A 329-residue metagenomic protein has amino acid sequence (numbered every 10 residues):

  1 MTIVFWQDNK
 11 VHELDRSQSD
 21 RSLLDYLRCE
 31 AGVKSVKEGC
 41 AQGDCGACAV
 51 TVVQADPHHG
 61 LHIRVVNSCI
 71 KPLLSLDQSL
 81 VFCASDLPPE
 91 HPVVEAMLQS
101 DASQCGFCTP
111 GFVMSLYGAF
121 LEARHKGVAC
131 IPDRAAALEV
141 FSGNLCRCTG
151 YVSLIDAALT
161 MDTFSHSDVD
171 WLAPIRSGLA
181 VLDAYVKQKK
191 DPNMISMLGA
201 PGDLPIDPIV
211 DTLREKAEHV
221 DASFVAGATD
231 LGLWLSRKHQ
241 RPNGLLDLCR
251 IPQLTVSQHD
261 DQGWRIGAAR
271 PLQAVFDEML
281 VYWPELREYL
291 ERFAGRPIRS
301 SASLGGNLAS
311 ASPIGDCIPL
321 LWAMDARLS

Functional and structural regions predicted by a protein language model:
M1-V210, R250-L254, Q258-R265, R270-P271 (+1 more regions): Signature of N-terminal electron-transfer/Fe-S-associated modules in redox systems
T51, L231-G232, Y289-D325: A gly/ser-rich beta-alpha-beta helix-loop segment of oxidoreductase catalytic cores
V66-I70, A226, L233-Q258, G267 (+1 more regions): Structural signature of FAD isoalloxazine-binding scaffolds in flavoprotein oxidoreductases
S79-L80, Q104-G106, D221-S223, N243-L246 (+4 more regions): Structural motif
R147, F224-V225: Conserved SAM-binding loop
L154, D230-L231: Alpha-helix capping/helix-boundary segments
I209-H219: A short acidic-Thr-Gly-centered motif at the start of a beta-strand
R270-S300: Ligand-binding beta-strand-loop-alpha-helix segment within the catalytic cores of soluble metabolic enzymes
